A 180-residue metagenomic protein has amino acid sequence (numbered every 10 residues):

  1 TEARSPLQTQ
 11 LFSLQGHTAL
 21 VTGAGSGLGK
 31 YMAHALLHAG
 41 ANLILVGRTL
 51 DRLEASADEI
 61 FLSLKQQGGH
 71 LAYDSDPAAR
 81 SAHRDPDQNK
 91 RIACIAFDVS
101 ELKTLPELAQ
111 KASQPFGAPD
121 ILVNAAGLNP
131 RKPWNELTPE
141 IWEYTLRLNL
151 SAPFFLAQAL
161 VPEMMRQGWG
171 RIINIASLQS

Functional and structural regions predicted by a protein language model:
T18, G25-S26: Conserved glycine-rich cofactor-binding loop
A41-S56: Conserved glycine-rich Rossmann-like NAD(P)H-binding loop of the short-chain dehydrogenase/reductase
L64-D76, D87-E101: Rossmann-fold cofactor-recognition segment
A96-E107, P139: The beta1-alpha1 cofactor-binding region of Rossmann-like NAD(H)/NADP(H)-dependent oxidoreductases
A125-P130: Conserved NAD(P)H cofactor-binding loop of Rossmann-fold oxidoreductase domains
P133-W134, I141-L146: Substrate-binding pocket helix/loop in short-chain dehydrogenase/reductase
A157-Q158: A short, exposed helix-loop element centered on a Lys and neighboring polar residues
